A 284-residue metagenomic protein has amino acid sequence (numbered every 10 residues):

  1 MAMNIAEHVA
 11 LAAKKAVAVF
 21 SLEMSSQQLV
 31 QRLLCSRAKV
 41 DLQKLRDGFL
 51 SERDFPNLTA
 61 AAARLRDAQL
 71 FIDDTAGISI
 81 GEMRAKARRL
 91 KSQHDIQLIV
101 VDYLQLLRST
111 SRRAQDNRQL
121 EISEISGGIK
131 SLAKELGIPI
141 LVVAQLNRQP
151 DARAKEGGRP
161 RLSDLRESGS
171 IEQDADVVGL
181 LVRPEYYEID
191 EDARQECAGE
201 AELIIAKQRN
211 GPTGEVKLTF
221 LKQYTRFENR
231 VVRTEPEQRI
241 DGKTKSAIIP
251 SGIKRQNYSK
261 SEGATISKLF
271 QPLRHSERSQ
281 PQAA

Functional and structural regions predicted by a protein language model:
M1-A6, L29, E121, I125 (+1 more regions): Extended, hydrophobic alpha-helical segments in both membrane/secreted and soluble proteins
N4, H8-D95, S109, V216 (+1 more regions): Cytosolic-facing regulatory segments adjacent to core modules
A18, L22, I96-V142: Helical hairpin unit composed of two closely spaced alpha helices linked by a short loop
L22-M24, L50, Y103-L104, Q145-L146 (+1 more regions): Short, ordered loop/turn segments at secondary-structure junctions
E23, I72, D102, L141 (+2 more regions): Residue-level signature of catalytic and energy-coupling elements of molecular machines, predominantly ATP/GTP-dependent
Q28, D74, V100-Q105, I129 (+4 more regions): Conserved phosphate-chemistry cores used by DNA topoisomerases
L42-E52, L70-G77, R108-S123, P150-S163: Flexible beta-alpha connector loops of hexameric P-loop NTPases
G81-I96, R113, G127-G137, Q149-A284: C-terminal regions of RecA-like/P-loop NTPase motor modules
